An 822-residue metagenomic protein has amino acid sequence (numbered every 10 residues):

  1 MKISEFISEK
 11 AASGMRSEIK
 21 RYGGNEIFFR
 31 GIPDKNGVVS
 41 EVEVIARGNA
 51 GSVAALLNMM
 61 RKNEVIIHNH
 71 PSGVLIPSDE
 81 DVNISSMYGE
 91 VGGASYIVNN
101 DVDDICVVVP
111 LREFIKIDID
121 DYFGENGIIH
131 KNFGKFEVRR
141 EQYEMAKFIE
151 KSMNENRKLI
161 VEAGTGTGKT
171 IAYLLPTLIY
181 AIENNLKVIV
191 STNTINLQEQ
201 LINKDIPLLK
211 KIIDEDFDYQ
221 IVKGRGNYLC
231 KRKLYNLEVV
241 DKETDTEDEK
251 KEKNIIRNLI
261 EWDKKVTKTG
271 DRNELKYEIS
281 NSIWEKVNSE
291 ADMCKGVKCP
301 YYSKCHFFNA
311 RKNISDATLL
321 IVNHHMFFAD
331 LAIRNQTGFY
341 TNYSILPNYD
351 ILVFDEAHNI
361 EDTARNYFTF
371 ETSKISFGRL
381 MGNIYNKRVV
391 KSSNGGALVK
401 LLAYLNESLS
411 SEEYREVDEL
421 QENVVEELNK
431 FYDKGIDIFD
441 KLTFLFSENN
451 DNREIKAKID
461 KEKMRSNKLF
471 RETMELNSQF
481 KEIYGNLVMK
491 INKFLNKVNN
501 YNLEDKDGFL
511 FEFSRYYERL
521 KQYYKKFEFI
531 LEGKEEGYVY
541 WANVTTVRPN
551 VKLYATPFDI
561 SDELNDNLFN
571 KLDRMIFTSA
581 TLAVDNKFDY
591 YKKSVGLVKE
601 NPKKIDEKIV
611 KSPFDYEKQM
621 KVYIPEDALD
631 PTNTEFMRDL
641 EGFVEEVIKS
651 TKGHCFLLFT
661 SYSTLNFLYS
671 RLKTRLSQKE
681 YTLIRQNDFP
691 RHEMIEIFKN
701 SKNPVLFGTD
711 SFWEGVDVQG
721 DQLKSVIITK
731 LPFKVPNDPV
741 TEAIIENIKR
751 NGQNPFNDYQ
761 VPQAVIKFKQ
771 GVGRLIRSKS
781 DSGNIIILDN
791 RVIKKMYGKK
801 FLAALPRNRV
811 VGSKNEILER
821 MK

Functional and structural regions predicted by a protein language model:
M1-K62, V74-F114: Conserved beta-strand-loop surface patch within small alpha/beta domains used for substrate/adaptor or ligand engagement
K116-N132, E137, N185-K187, S191-L320 (+8 more regions): A substrate-engagement module of RecA-like helicase motors
E155-P176: Walker A/P-loop
Y173, I179, E199, K204-P207 (+2 more regions): Signature of the SF2 helicase/ATPase Hel1-core->accessory helical subdomain module
W284-S315, L331-T341, Y484-A628, E635-F636 (+2 more regions): A contiguous, basic/glycine-rich beta-loop/short-helix subdomain that forms a polymer-engagement track
D566, P625-T660: Conserved interdomain hinge at the start of the Helicase C-terminal
P613, P625-E635, Q686-I793: Conserved RecA-like P-loop NTPase helicase motor core
T660-N687: Conserved helicase motor "Helicase C" RecA-like lobe of SF1/SF2 P-loop NTPases
